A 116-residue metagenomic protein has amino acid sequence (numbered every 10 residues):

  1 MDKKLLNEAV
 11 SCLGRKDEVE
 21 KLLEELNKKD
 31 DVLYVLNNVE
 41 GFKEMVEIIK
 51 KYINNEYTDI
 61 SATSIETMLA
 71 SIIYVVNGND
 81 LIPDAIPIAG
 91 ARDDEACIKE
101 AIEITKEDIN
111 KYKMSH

Functional and structural regions predicted by a protein language model:
M1-E66, K99, E103-H116: Terminal, membrane-proximal amphipathic helices and intrinsically disordered targeting/regulatory segments
E66-I98: Membrane-inserting effector segments that mediate pore formation, membrane fusion, or transient membrane insertion
